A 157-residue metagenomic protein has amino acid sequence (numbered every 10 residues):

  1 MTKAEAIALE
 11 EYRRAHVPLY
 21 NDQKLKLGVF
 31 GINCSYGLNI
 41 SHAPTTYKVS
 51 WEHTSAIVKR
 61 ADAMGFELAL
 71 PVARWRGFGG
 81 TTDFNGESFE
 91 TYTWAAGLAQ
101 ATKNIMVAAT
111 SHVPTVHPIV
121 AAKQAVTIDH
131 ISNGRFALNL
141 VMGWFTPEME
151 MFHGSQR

Functional and structural regions predicted by a protein language model:
T2-A101: N-terminal beta1-alpha1-beta2 module of alpha/beta enzyme domains
E5-L25, E52, P114-R157: Internal, glycine-rich beta/alpha segment that forms the wall or movable "lid" of small-molecule/cofactor binding
L25-V29, A69-P71, I105-S111, F136-L140: Hydrophobic faces of well-ordered beta-strands that scaffold small-molecule active sites in alpha/beta enzyme cores
C34, R76, N104-I105, V113-V116 (+1 more regions): A short acidic, glycine/proline-enriched capping/turn motif at secondary-structure boundaries, especially helix N-cap
S55-V58, A96-A99, T110-H112, A122-D129: Short, well-ordered alpha-helical packing segments
F84-S88, S111-P118: Short gly/ser-rich anion-binding loops that grip negatively charged ligand groups
A101-N104, S132-G134: Glycine-enriched alpha-helix->loop->beta-strand junction motifs that scaffold or abut catalytic
